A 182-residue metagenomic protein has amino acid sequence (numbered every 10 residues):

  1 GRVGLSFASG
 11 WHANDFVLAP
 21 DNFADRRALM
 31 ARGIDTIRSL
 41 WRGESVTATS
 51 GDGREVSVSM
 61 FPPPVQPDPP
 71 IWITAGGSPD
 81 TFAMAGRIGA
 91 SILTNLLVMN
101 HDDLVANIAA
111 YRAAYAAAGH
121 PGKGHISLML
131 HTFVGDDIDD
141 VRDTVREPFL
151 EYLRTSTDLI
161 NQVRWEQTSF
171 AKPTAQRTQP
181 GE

Functional and structural regions predicted by a protein language model:
G1-V3, A83-R87, R112-P121: Acidic (Asp/Glu)-rich catalytic clusters
V3-F7, I71-A75, A90-N95, G124-H131: Hydrophobic faces of well-ordered beta-strands that scaffold small-molecule active sites in alpha/beta enzyme cores
S9-A13, G77, V98, T132-V134: Active-site-proximal loop/turn and secondary-structure-junction residues that shape catalytic pockets, frequently
G10-D21, R87-G89: Acidic/polar active-site rim loop that often engages polyanionic ligands
F23-F61, D102-E182: An alpha-helical appendage that flanks or caps ligand/catalytic pockets
Q66-P69: N-terminal beta1-alpha1-beta2 module of alpha/beta enzyme domains
G77-H101, I108: A conserved active-site cap/scaffold subdomain adjacent to cofactor or substrate pockets
